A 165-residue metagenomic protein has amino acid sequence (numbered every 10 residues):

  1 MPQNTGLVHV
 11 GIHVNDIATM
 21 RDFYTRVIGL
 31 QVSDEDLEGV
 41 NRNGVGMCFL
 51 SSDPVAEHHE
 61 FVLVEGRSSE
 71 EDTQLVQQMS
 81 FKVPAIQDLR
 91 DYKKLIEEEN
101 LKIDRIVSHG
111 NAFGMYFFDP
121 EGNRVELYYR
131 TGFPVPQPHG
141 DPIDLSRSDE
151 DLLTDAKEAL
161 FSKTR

Functional and structural regions predicted by a protein language model:
P2, H13-H58: Core segments of cupin and vicinal oxygen chelate
P2-N4, E70-Q74: Short, flexible turn/loop "capping" segments at secondary-structure junctions
T5, N15-A18, M79-R124, Y129-V135 (+1 more regions): Vicinal oxygen chelate
E38-R42, S69, V107-G110: A short beta-turn/loop motif at secondary-structure boundaries
C48, V76-S80: Conserved acetyl-CoA binding element of GNAT-fold acetyltransferases
P54-H58, S69-E70, I86-Q87: Short, charged/polar surface micro-motifs in flexible loops or helix N-caps
V55-E60, G122-E126: Short, charged/polar, Gly/Pro-enriched secondary-structure boundary elements
E65-R67: A conserved beta-strand-loop-helix scaffold within acyl/acetyltransferase catalytic domains
